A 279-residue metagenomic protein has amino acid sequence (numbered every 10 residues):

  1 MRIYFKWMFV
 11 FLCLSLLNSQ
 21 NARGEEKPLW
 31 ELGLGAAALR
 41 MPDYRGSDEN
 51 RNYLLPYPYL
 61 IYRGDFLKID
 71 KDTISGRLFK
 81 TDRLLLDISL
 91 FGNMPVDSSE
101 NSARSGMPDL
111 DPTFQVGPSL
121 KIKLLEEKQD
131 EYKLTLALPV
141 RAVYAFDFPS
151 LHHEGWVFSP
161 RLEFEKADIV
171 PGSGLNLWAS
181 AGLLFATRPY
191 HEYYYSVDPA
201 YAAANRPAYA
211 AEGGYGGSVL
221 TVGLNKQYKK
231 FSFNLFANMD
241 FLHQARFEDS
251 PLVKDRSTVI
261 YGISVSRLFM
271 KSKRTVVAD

Functional and structural regions predicted by a protein language model:
R23-W30, R45-G46, D65-L85, L125-L134 (+4 more regions): Short loop/turn motifs that connect adjacent beta-strands in outer-membrane beta-barrel proteins
W30, N50-P56, D82, L110-V116 (+5 more regions): Residues that define the transmembrane beta-barrel architecture of outer-membrane proteins
W30-L34, P56, L67-I69, L84-I88 (+6 more regions): Transmembrane beta-strands of outer-membrane beta-barrel proteins
A36-R40, P58-Y62, T73-L78, V116-L124 (+6 more regions): Residues on the lipid-exposed face of transmembrane beta-strands in outer-membrane beta-barrel proteins
L39-R45, N93-S99, K123-E127, R141-P149 (+4 more regions): Sequence/structural signature of outer-membrane beta-barrel proteins
R45-N50, S99-R104, D147-E154, P189-D198 (+2 more regions): Outer-membrane beta-barrel translocator domains and adjoining extracellular loop/strand segments of Gram-negative
L151-S232, D240-A245: Outer-membrane beta-barrel transmembrane domain signature
L220-D279: Predominantly the C-terminal beta-signal and adjacent terminal strand-loop region of outer-membrane beta-barrel
